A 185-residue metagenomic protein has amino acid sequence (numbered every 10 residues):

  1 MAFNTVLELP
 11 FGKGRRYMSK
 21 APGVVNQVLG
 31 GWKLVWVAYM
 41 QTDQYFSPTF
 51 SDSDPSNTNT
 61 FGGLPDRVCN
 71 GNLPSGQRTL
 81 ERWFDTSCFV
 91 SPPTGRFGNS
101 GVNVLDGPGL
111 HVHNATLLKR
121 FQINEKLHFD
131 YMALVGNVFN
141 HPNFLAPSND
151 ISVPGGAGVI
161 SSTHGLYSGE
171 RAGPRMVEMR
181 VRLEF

Functional and structural regions predicted by a protein language model:
M1-F185: Short, solvent-exposed micro-motifs at the edges of structured domains
